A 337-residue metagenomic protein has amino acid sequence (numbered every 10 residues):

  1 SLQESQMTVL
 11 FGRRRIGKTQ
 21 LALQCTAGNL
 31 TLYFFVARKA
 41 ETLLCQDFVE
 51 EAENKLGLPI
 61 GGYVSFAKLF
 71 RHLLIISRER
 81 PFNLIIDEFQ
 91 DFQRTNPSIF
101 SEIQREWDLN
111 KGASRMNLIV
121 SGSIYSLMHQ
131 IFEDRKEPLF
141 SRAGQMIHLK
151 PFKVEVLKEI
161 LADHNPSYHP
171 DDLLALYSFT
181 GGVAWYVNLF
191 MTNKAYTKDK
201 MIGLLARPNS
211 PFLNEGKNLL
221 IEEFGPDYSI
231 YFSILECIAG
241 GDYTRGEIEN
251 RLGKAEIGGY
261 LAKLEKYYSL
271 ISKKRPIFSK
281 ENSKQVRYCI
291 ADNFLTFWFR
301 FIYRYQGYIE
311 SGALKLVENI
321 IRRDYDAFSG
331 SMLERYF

Functional and structural regions predicted by a protein language model:
S1-D324: Phosphate-binding site recognition
E318-F337: C-terminal structural cap/anchor segments
